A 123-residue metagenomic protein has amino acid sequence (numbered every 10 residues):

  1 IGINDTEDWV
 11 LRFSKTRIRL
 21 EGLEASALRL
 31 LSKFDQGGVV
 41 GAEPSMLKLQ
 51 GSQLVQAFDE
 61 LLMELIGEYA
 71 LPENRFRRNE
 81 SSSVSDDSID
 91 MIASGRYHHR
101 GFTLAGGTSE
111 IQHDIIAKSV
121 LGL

Functional and structural regions predicted by a protein language model:
I1-L123: Alpha-helical interface subdomain recognition
